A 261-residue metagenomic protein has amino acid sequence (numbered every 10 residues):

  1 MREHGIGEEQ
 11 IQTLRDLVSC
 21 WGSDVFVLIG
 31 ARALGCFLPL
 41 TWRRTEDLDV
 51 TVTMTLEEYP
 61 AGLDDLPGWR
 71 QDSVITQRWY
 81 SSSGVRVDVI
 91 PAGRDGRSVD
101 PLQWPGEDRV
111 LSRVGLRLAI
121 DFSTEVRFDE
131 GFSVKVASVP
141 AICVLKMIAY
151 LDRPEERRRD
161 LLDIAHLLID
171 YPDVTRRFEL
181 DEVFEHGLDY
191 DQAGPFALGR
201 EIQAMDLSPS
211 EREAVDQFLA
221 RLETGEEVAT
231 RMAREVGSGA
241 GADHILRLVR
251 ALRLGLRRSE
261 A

Functional and structural regions predicted by a protein language model:
M1-A261: Compositionally biased terminal segments of proteins
